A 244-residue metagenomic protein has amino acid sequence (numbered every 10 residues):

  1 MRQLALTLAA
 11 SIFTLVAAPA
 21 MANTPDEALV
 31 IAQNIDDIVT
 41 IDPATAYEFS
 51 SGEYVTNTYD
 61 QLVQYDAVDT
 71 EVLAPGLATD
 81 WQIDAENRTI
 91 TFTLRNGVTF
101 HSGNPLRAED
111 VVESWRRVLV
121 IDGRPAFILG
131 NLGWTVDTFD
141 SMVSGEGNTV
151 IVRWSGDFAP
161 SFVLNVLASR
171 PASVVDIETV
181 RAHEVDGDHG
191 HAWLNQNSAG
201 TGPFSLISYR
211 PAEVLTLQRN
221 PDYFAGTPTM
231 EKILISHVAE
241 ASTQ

Functional and structural regions predicted by a protein language model:
T7-V16: Bacterial N-terminal signal peptides
A18-A22: Sec/Tat signal peptide C-region and signal peptidase I cleavage site
D26-I35, T79, T89-T91, V111-W115 (+4 more regions): Short, well-ordered beta-strand elements
A32-A85, R116, N197-P203: N-terminal lobe/hinge region of extracytoplasmic solute-binding protein
D66-A67, A168-P228, S242: Gly/Pro-rich hinge or "lid" segments in bacterial periplasmic/extracellular proteins
D80-P125, I151: Aromatic- and charge-enriched surface segment that lines or borders ligand/interaction sites
T93, N131-H183, S208: Surface-exposed binding/hinge segments that line and control ligand-binding clefts or catalytic entry sites
D137, A199, L234-Q244: Short helix-initiation/N-cap motifs at beta->coil->alpha
